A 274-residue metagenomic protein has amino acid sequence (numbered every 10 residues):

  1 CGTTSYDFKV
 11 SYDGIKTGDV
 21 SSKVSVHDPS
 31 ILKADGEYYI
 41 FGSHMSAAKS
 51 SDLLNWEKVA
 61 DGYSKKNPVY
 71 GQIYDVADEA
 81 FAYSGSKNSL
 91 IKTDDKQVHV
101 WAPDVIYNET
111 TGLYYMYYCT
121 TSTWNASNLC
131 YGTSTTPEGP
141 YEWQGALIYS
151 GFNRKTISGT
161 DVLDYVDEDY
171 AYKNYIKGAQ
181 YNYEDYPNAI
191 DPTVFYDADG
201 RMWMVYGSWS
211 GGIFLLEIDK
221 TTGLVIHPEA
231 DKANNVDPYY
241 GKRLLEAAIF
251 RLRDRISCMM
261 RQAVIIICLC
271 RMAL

Functional and structural regions predicted by a protein language model:
C1-L274: Carbohydrate-active catalytic/glycan-binding domains of CAZyme proteins, especially the secreted or lumenal ectodomains
